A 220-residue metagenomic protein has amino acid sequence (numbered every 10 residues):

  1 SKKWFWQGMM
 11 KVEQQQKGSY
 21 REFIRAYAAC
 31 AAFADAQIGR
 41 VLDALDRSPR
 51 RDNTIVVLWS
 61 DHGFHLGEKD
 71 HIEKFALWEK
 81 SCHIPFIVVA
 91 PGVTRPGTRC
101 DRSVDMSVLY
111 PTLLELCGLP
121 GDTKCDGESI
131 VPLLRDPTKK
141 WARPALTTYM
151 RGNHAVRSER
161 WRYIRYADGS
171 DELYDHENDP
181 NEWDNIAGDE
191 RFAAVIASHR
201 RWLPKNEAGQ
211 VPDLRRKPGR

Functional and structural regions predicted by a protein language model:
S1-S103, L116-K124, R165, E182 (+1 more regions): Active-site-proximal cap/lid insertion segments
H62-E68, T94-R95, D105-Y110, E115-H176 (+3 more regions): C-terminal cap/loop subdomain of S1 sulfatases and analogous C-terminal strand-loop tails that border
